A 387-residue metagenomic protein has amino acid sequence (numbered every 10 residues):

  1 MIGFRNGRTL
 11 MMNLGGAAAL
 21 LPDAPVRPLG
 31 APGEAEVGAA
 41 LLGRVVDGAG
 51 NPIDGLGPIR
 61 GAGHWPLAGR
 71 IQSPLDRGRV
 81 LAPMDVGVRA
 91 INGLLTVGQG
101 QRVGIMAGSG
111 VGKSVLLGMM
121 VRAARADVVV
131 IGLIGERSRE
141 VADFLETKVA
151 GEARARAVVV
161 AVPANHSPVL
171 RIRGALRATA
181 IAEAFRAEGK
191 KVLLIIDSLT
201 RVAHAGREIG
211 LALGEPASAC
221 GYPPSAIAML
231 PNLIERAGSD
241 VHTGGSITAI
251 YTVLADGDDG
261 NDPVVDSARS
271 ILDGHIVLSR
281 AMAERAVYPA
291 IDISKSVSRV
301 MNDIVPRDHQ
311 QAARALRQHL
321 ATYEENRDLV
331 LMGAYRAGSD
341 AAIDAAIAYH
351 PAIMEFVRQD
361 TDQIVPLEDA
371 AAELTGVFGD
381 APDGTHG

Functional and structural regions predicted by a protein language model:
M1-V86: Acidic-enriched and Gly/Ser
G93-L94, G100-G387: P-loop NTPase catalytic core
